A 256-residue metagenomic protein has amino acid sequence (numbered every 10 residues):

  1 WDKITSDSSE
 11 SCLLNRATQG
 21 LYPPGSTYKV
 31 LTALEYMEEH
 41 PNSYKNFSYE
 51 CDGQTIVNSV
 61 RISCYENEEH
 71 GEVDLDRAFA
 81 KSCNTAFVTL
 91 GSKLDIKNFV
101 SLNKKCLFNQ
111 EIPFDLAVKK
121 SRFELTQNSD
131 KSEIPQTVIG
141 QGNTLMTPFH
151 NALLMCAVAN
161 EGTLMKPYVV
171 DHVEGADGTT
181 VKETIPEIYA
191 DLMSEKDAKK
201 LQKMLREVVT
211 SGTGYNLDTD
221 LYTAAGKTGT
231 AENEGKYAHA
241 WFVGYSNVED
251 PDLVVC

Functional and structural regions predicted by a protein language model:
W1-S26, L31-C256: Beta-lactam-recognizing serine transpeptidase/beta-lactamase-like catalytic domain environment
